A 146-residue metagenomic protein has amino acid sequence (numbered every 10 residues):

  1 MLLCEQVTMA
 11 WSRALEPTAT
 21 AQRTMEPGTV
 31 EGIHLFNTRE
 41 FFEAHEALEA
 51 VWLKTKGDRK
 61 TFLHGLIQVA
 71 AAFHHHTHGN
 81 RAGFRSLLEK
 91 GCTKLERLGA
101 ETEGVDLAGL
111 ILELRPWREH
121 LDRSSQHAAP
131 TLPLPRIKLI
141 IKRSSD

Functional and structural regions predicted by a protein language model:
L3, A10, W117, L121-D146: A hydrophobic membrane-anchoring alpha-helix module
Q22, K60-F62: Residue signature of alpha-solenoid helical repeat architecture, marking inter-repeat boundaries and helix-start
T38-E49: Helix-turn-helix repeat elements of alpha-solenoid scaffolds
Q68-V69, A100-L121: TPR/TPR-like alpha-solenoid helical repeat scaffolds
R81-G99: TPR/TPR-like (Sel1-like) alpha-helical repeat modules
